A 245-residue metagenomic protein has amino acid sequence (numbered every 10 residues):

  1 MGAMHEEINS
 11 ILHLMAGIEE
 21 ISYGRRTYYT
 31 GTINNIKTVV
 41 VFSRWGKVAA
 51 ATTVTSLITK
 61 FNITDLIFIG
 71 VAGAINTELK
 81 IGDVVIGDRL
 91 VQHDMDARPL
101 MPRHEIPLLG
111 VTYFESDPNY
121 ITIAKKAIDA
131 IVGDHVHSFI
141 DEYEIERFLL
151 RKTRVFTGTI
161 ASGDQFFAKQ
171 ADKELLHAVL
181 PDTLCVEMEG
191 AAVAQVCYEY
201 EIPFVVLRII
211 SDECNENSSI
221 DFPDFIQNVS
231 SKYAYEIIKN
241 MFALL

Functional and structural regions predicted by a protein language model:
M1-F61: N-terminal short beta-loop-beta anion/metal-coordinating cradle
T38-S43, T157-A161, L207: Active-site-proximal beta-strand elements of phosphoester/diester hydrolases
D65-I67: Structural motif
I75-L180: Mid-sequence, gly/pro-rich, charge-dense loop/helix-turn segments that line enzyme active sites
P102-P107, S211-D221: A short small-residue
G163-E216: A C-terminal functional module that forms or caps the active site or interfaces directly with catalytic machinery
C214-L245: His/Asp/Glu-rich mid-to-C-terminal helical/loop segments that flank catalytic regions of hydrolases
